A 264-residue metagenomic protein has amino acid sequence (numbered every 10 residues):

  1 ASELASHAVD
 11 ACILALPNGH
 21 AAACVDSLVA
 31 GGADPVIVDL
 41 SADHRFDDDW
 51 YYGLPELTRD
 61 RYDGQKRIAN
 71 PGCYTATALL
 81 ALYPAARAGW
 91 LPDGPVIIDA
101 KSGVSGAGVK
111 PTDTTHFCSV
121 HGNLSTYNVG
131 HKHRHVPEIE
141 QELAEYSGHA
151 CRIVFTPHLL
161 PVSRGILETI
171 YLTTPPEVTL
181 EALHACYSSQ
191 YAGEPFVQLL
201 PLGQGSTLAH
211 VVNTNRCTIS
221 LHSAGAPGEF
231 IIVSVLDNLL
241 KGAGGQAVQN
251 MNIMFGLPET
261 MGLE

Functional and structural regions predicted by a protein language model:
A1-H7, A15-L16, D93-A100, V104-I232: C-terminal substrate-binding/catalytic lobe of Rossmann-fold NAD(P)-dependent oxidoreductases
A1-N123, Y127-V129, G148, H222-G225 (+1 more regions): N-terminal Rossmann-like NAD(P) cofactor-binding subdomain of oxidoreductases, focused on the glycine-rich
L79-A86, V136-E140, H184, S188 (+2 more regions): Predominant activation on well-ordered alpha-helical scaffold segments within soluble catalytic domains
R216-E264: NAD(P)-dependent Rossmann-like dehydrogenase/reductase catalytic/cofactor-binding core
